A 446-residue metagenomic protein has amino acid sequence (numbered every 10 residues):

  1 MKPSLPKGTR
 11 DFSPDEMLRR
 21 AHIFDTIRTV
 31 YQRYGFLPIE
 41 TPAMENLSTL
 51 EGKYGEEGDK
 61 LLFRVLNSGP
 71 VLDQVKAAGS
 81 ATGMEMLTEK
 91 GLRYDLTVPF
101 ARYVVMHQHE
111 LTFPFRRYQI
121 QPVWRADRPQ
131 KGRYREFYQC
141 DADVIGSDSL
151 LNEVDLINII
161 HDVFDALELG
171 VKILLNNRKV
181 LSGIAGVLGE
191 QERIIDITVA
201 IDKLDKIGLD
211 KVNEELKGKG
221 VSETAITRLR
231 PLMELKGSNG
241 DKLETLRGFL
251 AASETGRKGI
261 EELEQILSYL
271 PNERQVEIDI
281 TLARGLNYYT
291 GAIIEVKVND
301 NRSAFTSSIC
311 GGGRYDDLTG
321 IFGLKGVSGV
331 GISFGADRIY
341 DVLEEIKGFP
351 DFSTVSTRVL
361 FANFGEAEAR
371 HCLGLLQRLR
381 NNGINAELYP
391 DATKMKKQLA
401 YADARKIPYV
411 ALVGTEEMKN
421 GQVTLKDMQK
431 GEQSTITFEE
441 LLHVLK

Functional and structural regions predicted by a protein language model:
M1-Y94, V98, V154-N158, L174: TRNA-binding/sensing appendages of the translation machinery
K7-R10, C140, V199: Positions in alpha-helical segments
R19-F36, E45-N46, T82-L87, D95-G170 (+1 more regions): Positively charged, Gly/Ser-enriched RNA/tRNA-binding surfaces
E45, I184-V187, D196-V199: Internal hydrophobic scaffold segments of catalytic domains
E56-E57, G69, A126, G186-E190 (+2 more regions): Alpha-helix boundary/capping detector
K60-L72, E190-K211, R302: Acidic, His- and aromatic-enriched active-site or binding-groove loops in soluble protein domains that engage sugars
Y134-C140, L175-G183: Short, conserved phosphate-binding/catalytic loop or strand-edge motifs used in phosphoryl-/nucleotidyl-transfer
I159-A166, K179-G189: Hydrophobic mid-domain F-helix/FG-region of cytochrome P450s
